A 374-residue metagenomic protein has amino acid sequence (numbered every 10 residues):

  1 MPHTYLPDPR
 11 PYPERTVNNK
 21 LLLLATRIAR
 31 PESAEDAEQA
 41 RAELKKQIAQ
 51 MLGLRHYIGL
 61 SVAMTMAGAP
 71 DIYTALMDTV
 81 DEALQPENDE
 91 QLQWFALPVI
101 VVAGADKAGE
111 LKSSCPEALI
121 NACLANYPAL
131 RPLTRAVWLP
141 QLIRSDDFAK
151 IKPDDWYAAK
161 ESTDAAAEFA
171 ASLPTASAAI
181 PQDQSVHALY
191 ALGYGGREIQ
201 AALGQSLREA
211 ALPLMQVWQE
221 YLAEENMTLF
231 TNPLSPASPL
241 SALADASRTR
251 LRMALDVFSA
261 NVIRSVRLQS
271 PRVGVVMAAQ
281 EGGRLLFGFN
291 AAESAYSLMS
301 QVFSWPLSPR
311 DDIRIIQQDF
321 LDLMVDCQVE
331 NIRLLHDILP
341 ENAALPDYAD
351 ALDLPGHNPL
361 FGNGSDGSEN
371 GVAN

Functional and structural regions predicted by a protein language model:
M1-L76: Charged, amphipathic alpha-helical stretches
Y12, R27-E35, K46-L54, E82-P86 (+5 more regions): Surface-exposed polar/charged interaction patches
S33, G364-S365: Generic alpha-helical structural element
Q39, H56-E110, S114-I120: Terminal low-complexity "docking" segments
A108-L354: Extended, non-transmembrane interaction/recognition domains
P355-N363: Short cysteine-rich clusters marking metal-coordination/redox-active sites
D366-N374: C-terminal recognition-helix end and immediately following basic linker of small zinc-binding "finger" domains
